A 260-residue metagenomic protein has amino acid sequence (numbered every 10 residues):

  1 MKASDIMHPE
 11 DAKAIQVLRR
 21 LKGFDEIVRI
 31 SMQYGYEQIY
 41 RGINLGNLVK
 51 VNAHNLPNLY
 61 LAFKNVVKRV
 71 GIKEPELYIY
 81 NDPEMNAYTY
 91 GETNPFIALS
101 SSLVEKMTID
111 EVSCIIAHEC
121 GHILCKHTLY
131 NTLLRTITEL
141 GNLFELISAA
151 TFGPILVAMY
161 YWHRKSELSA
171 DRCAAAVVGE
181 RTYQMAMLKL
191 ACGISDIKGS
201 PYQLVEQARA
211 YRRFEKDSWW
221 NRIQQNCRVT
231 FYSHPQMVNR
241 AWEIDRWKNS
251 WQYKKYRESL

Functional and structural regions predicted by a protein language model:
M1-T93, L156-V157, S195, D217-S218 (+2 more regions): Hydrophobic or amphipathic, alpha-helical segments that drive membrane association/targeting
K50, H54, L99-C114, A158-R164: Short pre-active-site segment immediately N-terminal to the catalytic Zn-binding motif
H54-N58, V66, V70, F152-E215: Short helix/loop segments within enzyme catalytic domains that coordinate or immediately flank catalytic cofactors
L56, I109, K126-H127, H163 (+2 more regions): Solvent-exposed, acidic/flexible segments
M107, I116-C125, S169, C173: Active-site His/Glu-centered metal-binding helix of metallohydrolases
C120-E139, R181: Catalytic Zn2+-binding segment of zinc metalloproteases
L133-G153, Y160: A structural motif
A191-L260: Pan-zinc metallopeptidase signature
